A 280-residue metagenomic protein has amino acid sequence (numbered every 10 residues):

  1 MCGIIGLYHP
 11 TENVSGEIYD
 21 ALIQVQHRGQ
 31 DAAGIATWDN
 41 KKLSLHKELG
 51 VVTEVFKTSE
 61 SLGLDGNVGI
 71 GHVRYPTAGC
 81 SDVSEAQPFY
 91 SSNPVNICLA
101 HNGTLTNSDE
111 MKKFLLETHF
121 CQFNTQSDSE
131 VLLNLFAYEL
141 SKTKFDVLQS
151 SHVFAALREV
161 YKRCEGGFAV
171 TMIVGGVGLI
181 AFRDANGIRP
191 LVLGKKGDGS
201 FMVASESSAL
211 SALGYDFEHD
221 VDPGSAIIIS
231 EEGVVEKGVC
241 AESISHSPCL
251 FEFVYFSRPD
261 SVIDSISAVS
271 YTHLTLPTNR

Functional and structural regions predicted by a protein language model:
M1-P223, I228-L274: Conserved short alpha-helical segments that host acidic/polar catalytic motifs at enzyme active sites
T275-R280: A short, hydrophobic C-terminal helix/tail in secreted or cell-surface proteins
